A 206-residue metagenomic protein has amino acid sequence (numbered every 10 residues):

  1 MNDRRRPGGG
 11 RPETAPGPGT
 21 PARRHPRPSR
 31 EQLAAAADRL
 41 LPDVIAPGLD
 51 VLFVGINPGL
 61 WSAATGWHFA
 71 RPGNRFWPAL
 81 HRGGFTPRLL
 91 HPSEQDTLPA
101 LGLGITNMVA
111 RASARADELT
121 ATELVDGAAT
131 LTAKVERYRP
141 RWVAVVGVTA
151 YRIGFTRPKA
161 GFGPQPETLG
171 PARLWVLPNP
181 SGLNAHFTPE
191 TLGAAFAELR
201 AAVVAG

Functional and structural regions predicted by a protein language model:
M1-P47, P72, R115-A128, P158-G206: C-terminal capping/extension of enzyme domains
I45-I56: Short, hydrophobic/glycine-enriched beta-strand segments
L49, L60-A64: Short N-terminal binding/cap micro-motifs at the start of the first secondary-structure element
L52-V54, V146, L177: Short hydrophobic segments within beta-strands
I56-G59, M108: Short, conserved active-site loops that position catalytic residues or coordinate cofactors/metal ions across diverse
T65-T122: Short, surface-exposed acidic-centric catalytic microdomains
W67, A150-R152, S181-N184: Short histidine/acidic/glycine/proline-rich micro-motifs that form metal- and phosphate-coordinating active-site loops
A100-R157: Internal catalytic-core helix/loop-beta-alpha segment that presents or stabilizes conserved functional determinants
